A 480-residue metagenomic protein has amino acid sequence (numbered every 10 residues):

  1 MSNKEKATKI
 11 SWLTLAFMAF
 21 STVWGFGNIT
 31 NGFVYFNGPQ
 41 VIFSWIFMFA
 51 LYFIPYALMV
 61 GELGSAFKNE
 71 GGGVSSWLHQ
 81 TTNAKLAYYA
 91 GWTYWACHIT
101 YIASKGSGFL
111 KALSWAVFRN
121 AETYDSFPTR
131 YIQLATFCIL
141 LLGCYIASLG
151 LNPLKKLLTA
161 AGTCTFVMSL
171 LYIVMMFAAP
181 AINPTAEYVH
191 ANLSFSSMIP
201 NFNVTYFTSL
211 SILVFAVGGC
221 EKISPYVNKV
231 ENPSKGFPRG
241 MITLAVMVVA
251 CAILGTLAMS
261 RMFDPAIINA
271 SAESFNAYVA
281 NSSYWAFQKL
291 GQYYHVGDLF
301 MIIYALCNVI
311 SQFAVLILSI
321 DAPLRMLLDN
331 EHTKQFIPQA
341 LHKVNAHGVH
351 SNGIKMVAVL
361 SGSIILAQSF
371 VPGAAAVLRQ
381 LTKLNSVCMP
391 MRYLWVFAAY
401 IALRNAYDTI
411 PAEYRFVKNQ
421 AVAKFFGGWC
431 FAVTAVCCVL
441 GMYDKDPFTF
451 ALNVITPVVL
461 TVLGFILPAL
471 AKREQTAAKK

Functional and structural regions predicted by a protein language model:
M1-F43, F47, Y52-G61, N69 (+1 more regions): Membrane-interface "cap" regions at the ends of multi-pass membrane proteins
E5-A7, K343-H347, P390-D444: C-terminal membrane-solvent junction of multi-pass transporters and transport-like membrane proteins
E5-T8, F43, T123, F127-R130 (+2 more regions): Helix-loop-helix junctions that connect adjacent transmembrane segments in multi-pass membrane transporters
G32-S44, F118-T129, L151-G162, S363-A398 (+2 more regions): Transmembrane helix-loop boundary segments of multi-pass membrane transporters
P55-E62, A66, E70-T136, Y145 (+4 more regions): Hydrophobic transmembrane alpha-helices that form the core helical bundles of multi-pass secondary transporters
S76-W77, G240-L316, F336-Q380, N385: TM-loop-TM module centered on a large, flexible mid-protein loop between adjacent transmembrane helices in multi-pass
T93-F109, K222-Y226, H295-P338, M391-Y400 (+1 more regions): Membrane-helix boundary/coupling elements in multi-pass transport proteins
Q133-Y188, G218, M241-V246, T382-W395 (+3 more regions): Membrane-interface loop-to-helix entry segments
